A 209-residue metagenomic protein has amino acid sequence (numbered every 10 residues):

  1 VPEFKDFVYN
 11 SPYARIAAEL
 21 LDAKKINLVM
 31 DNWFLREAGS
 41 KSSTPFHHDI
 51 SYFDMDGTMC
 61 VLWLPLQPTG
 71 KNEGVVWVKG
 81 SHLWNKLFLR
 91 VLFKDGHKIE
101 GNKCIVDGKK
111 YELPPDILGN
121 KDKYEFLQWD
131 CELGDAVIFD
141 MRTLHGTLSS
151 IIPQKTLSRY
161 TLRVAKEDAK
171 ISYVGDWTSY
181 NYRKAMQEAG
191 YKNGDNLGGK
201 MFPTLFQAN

Functional and structural regions predicted by a protein language model:
V1-D31, D54-G57, K98-E100: Signature of the catalytic double-stranded beta-helix
N10-A14, G39-I50, M59: Short acidic (Asp/Glu) patches
A23-I26, I50-S51, M55, L66-H82 (+1 more regions): Active-site region of the double-stranded beta-helix
V29-G39: Short, glycine/charge-rich beta-strand/loop segments that flank catalytic centers and engage negatively charged groups
F34-L35, S51, P68-G70, H82-L83 (+2 more regions): Short, solvent-exposed loop/turn segments at secondary-structure junctions
H47, F53-G70, D130-L133, I138 (+1 more regions): Short, conserved beta-strand element in jelly-roll/cupin
K71-L144: Double-stranded beta-helix
R90-F93, L133-I138, R142-N209: Non-heme Fe(II)/2-oxoglutarate
